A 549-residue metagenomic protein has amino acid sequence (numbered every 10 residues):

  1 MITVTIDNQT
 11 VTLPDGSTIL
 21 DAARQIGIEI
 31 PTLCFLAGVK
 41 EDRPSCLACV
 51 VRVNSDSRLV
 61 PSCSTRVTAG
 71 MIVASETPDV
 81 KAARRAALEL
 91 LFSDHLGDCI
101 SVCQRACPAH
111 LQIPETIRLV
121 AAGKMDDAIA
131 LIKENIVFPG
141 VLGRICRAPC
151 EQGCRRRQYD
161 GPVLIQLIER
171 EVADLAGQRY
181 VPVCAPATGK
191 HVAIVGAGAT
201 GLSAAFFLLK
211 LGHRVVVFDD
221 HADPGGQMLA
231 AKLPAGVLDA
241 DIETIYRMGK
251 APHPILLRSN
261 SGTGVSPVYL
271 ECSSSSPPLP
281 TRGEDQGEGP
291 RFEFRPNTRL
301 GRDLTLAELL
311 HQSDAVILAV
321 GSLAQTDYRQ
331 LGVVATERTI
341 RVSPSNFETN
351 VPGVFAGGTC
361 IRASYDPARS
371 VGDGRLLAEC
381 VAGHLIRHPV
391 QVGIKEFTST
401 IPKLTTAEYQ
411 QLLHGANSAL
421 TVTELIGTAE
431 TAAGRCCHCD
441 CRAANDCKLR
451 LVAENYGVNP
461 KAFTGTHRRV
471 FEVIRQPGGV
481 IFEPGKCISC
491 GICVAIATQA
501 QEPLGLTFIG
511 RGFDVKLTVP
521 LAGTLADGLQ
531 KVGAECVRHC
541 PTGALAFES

Functional and structural regions predicted by a protein language model:
M1-H191, G249, S313-I340, P344-F355 (+2 more regions): Ferredoxin-type iron-sulfur electron-transfer modules and their immediate structural context
V67, P224, R299-L300, C360: Hydrophobic pocket-lining residues within nucleotide cofactor-binding pockets
L111, V120, P162-Q166, A197-K250 (+3 more regions): Beta1-alpha1 glycine-rich phosphate/pyrophosphate-binding loop at the start of Rossmann-like nucleotide-binding domains
A193-V195: Conserved beta-strand elements of the Class I
A235-L256, P267-Y269, G287-R338, P344: A Rossmann-like FAD-binding core segment of flavoenzymes
P252-P254, G262-V265, L270-E284: Intrinsic, low-complexity polybasic segments
S261, T281, D285, G289 (+1 more regions): Intrinsically disordered, low-complexity linker and terminal tail regions
